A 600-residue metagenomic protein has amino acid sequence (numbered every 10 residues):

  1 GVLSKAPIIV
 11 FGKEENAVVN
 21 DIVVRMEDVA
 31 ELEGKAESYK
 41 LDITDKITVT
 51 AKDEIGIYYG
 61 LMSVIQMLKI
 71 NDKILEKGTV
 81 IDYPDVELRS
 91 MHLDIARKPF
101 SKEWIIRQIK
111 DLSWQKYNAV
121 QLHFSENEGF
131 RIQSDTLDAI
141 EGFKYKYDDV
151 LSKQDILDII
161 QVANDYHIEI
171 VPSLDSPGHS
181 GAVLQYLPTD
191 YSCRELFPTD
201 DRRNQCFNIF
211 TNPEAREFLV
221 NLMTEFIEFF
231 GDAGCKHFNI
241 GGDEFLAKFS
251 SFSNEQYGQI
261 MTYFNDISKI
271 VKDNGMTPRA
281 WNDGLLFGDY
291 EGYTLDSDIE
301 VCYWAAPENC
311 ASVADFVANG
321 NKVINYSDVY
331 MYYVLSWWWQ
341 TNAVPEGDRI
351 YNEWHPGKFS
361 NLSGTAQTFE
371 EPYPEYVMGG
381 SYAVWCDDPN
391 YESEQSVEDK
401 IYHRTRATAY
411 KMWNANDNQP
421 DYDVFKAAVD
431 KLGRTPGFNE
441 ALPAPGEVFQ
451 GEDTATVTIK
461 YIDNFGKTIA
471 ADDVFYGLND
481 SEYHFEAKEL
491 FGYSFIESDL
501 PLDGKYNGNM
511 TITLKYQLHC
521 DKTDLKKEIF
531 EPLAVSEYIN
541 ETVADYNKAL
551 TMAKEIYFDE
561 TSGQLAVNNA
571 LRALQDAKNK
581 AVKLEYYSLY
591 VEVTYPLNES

Functional and structural regions predicted by a protein language model:
G1-D85, M412-N416, P420, K431 (+1 more regions): Contiguous, structured surface segment used for ligand recognition
E87-R279: Substrate-binding cleft of carbohydrate-active enzyme catalytic domains
F249-S336: C-terminal active-site-proximal or functional interface alpha/beta core segments in diverse enzymes
E291-S297, P307-E452: Flexible, acidic glycine-rich loops studded with aromatic residues
G451-T456, K460-Y461, L502-D521, A570-Y590: Conserved "repeat-terminator" motif of extracellular CCP/Sushi domains
T458-G477, D499-P501, K527-N540, E592-E599: Short, solvent-exposed loop/edge segments of extracellular or virion-exposed proteins
N479-K505, K548-T551, E555: Surface-exposed interfaces of beta-sheet-rich extracellular modules
L518-E560, K580-E599: Amphipathic, heptad-repeat alpha-helical segments
